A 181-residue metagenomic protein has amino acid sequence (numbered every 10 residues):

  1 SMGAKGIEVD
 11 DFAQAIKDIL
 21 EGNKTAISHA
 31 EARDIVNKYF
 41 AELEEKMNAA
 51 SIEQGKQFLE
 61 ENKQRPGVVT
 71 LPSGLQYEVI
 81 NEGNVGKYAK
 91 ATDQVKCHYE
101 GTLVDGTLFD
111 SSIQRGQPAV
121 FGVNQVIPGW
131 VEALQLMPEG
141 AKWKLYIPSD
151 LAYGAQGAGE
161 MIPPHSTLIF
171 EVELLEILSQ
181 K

Functional and structural regions predicted by a protein language model:
S1-K181: Cross-family detector of peptidyl-prolyl cis-trans isomerase
